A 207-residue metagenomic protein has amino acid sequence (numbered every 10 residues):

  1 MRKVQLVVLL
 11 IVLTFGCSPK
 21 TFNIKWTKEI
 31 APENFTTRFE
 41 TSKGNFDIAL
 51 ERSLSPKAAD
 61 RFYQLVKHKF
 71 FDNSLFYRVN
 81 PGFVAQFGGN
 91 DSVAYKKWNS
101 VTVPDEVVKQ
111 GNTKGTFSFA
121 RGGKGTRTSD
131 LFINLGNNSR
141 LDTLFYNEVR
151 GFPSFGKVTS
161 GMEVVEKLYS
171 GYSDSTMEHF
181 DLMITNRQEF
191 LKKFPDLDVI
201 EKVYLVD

Functional and structural regions predicted by a protein language model:
M1-N23: Bacterial Sec-dependent N-terminal signal peptides
C17-D207: Cyclophilin-like peptidyl-prolyl cis-trans isomerases
